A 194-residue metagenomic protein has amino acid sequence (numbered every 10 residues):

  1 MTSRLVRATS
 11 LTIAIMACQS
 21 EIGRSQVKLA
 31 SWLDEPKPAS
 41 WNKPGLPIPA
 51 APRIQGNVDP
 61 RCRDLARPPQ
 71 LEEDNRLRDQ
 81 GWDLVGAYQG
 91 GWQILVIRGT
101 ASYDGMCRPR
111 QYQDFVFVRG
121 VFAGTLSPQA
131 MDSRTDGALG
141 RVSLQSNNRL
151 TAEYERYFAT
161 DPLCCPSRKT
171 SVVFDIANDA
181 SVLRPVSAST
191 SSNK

Functional and structural regions predicted by a protein language model:
M1-T9: Bacterial N-terminal signal peptides that target proteins for export
T9-A17: Bacterial N-terminal signal peptides
E21-K194: Exposed acidic/polar residues on beta-strands and adjacent loops within beta-sheet cores, strongest in beta-propeller
